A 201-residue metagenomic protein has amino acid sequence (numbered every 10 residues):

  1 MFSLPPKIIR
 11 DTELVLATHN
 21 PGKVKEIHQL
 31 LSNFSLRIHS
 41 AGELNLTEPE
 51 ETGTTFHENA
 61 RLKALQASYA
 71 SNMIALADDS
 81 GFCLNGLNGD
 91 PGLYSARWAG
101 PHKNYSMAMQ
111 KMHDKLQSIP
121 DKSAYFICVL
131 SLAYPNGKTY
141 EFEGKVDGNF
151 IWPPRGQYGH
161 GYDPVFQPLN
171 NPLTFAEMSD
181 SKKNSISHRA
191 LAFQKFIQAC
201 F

Functional and structural regions predicted by a protein language model:
F2-V15, P21-F201: Anionic-ligand binding patches
